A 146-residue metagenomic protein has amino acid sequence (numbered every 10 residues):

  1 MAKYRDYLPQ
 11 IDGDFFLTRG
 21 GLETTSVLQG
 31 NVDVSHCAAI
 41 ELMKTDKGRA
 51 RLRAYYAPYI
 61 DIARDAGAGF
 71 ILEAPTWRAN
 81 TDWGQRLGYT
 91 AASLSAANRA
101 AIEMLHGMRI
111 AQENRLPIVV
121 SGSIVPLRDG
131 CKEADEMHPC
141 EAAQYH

Functional and structural regions predicted by a protein language model:
M1-H146: Domain-level signal for soluble alpha/beta catalytic cores
